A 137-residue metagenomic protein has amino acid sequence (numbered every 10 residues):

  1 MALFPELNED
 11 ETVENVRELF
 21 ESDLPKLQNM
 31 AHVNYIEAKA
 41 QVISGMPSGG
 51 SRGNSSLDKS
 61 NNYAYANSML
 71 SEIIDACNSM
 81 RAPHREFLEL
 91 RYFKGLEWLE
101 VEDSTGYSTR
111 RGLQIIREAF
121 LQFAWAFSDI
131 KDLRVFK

Functional and structural regions predicted by a protein language model:
M1-N78, L99, I130-F136: N-terminal interaction/assembly modules
D75, R91, E102: Short, flexible active-site loop motifs that bind/organize anionic cofactors or intermediates
N78, Y92-F93, A124: Short, locally clustered residues in the helix-turn-helix/winged-helix DNA-binding domain
F87-L88: A short pre-motif secondary-structure segment
K94-R111: Helix-turn-helix DNA-binding module
G112-I130: DNA major-groove recognition helices of helix-turn-helix
